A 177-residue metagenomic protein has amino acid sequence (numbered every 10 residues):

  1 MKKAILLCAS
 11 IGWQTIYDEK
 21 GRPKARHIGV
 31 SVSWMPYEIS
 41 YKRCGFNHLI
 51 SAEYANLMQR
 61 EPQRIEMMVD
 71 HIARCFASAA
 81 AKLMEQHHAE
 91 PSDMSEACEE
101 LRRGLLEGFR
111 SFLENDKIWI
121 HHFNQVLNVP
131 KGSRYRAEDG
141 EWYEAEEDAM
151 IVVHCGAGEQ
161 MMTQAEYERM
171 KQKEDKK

Functional and structural regions predicted by a protein language model:
M1-T15: Negatively charged, low-complexity tracts enriched in Asp/Glu with abundant Ser/Thr
G21-A165: Acidic, low-complexity, intrinsically disordered interaction modules
Q164-Q172: Short A/G/S/P-biased low-complexity tracts
K176-K177: Short acidic DE-rich linear segments
